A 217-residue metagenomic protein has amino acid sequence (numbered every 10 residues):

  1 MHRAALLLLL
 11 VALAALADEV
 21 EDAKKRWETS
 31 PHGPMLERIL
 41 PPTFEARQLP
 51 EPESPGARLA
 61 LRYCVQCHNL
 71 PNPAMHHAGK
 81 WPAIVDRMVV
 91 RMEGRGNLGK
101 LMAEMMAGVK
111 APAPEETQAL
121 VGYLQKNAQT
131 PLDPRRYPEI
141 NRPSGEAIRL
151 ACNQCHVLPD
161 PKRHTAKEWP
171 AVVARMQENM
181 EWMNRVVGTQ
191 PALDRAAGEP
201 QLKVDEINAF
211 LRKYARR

Functional and structural regions predicted by a protein language model:
H2-L8: Sec-dependent signal peptide recognition, specifically the positively charged N-region followed immediately by
L9-A17: Hydrophobic h-region of N-terminal signal peptides that target proteins for export in Gram-negative bacteria
E19-D22, A78-N127, N184: Extended, hydrophobic interaction surfaces within ordered domains
E21-R58, K126-A147: Electrostatic cytochrome c docking/interface patches
R47-L59, G79-M88, V109-A111, R136-R149 (+1 more regions): Flexible gly/pro/ser-rich segments immediately N-terminal to CXXCH heme-c attachment motifs in exported/periplasmic
L61-L70, L120, I148-P159, I207: The canonical Cys-X-X-Cys-His
N69-G94, S144, Q154-W182: Gly/Gly-Pro-rich "capping" loops immediately C-terminal to redox-active cysteine motifs in periplasmic/lumenal
M106-R135, L193-R217: C-terminal capping alpha-helices of c-type cytochrome domains
